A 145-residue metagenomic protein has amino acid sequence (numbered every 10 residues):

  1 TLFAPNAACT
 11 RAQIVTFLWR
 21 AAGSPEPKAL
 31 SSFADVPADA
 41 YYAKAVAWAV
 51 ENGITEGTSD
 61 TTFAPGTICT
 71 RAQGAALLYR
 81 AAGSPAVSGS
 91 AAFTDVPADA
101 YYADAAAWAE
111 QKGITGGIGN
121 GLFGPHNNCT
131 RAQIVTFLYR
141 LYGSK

Functional and structural regions predicted by a protein language model:
T1-A45, E51-A72, R80-D104, G116-R131 (+1 more regions): Feature responds to low-complexity, polar/acidic, surface-exposed segments characteristic of secreted/exported proteins
V50-E51, E110: Alpha-helix C-terminal capping/helix-coil junction sites
